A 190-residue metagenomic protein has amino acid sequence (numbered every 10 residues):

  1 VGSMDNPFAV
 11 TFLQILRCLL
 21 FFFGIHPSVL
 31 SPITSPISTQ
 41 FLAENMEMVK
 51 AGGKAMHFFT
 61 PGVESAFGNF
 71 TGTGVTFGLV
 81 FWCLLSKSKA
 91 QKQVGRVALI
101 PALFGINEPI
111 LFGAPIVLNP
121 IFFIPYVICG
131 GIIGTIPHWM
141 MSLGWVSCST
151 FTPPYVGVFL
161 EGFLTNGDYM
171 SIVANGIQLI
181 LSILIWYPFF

Functional and structural regions predicted by a protein language model:
V1-M4, F23-P27, Q40-E44, L84-K89 (+3 more regions): Membrane-interface elements of multi-pass transporters and channels
D5-S28, A55-G74, E161-I185: Hydrophobic alpha-helical transmembrane segments
L16-S28, Q40-L42, P101-F104, P109: Transmembrane alpha-helix interface/packing and boundary motifs in multi-pass membrane proteins, characterized by
C18-F22, P36, V80-L84, V97 (+2 more regions): Generic, well-ordered alpha-helical scaffold segments in large soluble proteins
S28-I33, F77, A90, F189: Juxtamembrane interface elements at the cytosolic ends of transmembrane helices in multi-pass membrane proteins
P32-F41, G72-F77, A98-F104, L143-L164: Pore- and pathway-forming membrane helices of multi-pass small-molecule/ion transporters and channels
L42-Y126, G130: Helix-loop-helix junctions within the multi-pass membrane cores of secondary transporters/permeases
M46-M56, G78-V80, L111-F190: Transmembrane alpha-helical segments and their short flanking loops that form helix-hairpins/helix-helix interfaces
